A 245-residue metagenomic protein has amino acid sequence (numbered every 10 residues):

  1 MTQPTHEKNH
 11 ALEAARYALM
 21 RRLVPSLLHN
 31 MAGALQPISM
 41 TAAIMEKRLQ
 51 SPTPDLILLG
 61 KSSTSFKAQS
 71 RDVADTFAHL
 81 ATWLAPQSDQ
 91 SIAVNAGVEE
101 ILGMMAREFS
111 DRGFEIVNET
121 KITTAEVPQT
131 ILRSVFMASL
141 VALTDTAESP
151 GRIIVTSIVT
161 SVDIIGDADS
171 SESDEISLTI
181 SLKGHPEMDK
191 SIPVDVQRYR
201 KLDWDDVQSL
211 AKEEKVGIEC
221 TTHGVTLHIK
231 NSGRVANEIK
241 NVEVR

Functional and structural regions predicted by a protein language model:
T2-Q3, K8-L12, R16-L23, M31-R71 (+2 more regions): Histidine phosphotransfer helical core of two-component systems
R21-A42, P128-T156, R200-E214: Conserved ATP-binding N-box helix of the HATPase_c
P37, T41-I44, I57-R112: Conserved DHp (HisKA) dimerization/phosphotransfer helix of two-component histidine kinases, i.e., the long coiled-coil
Q90-R107, V135-V141, D163-S170: Short beta-to-alpha transition helix within the HATPase_c
E115-T124: Conserved catalytic submotifs in the C-terminal HATPase_c
D163-Q208, I229-N231, E238-V242: Glycine-rich/acidic phosphate-handling loop/turn and adjacent ATP-lid/helix of nucleotide-binding kinase/ATPase domains
K212-L227: Glycine-rich ATP-binding loops of the HATPase_c
